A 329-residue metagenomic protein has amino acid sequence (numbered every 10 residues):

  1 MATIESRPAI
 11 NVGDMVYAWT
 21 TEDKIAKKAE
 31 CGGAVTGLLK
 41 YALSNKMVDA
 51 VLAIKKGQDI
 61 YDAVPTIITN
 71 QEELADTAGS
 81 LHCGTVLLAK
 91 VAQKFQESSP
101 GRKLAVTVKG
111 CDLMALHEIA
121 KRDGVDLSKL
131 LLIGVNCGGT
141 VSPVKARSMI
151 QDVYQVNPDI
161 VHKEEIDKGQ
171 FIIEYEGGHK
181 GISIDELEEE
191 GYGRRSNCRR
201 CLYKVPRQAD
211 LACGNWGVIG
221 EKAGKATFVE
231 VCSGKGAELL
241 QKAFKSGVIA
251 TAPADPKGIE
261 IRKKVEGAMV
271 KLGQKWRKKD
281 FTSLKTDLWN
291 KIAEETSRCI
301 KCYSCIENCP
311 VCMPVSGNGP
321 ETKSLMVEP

Functional and structural regions predicted by a protein language model:
A2-S297, E307-P310, N318-K323: Iron-sulfur-associated redox domains of electron-transfer enzymes in respiratory and anaerobic energy metabolism
P314: A short glycine-rich, hydrophobically flanked beta-strand micro-motif that places a catalytic Asp/Glu for divalent metal
S324-P329: Extended non-globular C-terminal regions
